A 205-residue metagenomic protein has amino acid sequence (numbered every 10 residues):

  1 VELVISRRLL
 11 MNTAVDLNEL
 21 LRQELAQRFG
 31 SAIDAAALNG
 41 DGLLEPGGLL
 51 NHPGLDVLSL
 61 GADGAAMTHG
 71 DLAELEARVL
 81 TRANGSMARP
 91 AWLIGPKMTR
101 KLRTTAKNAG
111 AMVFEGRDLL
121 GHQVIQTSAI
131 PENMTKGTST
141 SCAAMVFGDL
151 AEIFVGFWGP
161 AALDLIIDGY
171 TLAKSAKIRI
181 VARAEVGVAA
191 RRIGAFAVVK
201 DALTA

Functional and structural regions predicted by a protein language model:
V1-A205: Structured, hydrophobic secondary-structure cores that serve as assembly/anchoring elements
